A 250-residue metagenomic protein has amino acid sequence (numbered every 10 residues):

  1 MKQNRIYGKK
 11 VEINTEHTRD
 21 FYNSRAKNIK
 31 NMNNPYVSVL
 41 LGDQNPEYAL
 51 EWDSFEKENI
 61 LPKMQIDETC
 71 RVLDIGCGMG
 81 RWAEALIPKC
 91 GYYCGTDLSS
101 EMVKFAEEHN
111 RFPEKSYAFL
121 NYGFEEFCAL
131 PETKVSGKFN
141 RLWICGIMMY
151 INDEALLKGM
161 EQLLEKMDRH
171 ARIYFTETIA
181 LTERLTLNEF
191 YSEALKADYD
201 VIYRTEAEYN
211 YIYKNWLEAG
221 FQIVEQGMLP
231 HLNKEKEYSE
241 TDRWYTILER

Functional and structural regions predicted by a protein language model:
M1-T69, M79-T133, I151-A155, Q162 (+1 more regions): Class I (Rossmann-like) S-adenosyl-L-methionine-dependent methyltransferase catalytic domain, capturing the SAM-binding
T69, K138-F139: Local beta-strand N-terminus motif with an aromatic residue
G76: Conserved S-adenosyl-L-methionine
W143: A conserved beta-strand element that flanks and buttresses the S-adenosyl-L-methionine
G146-Y150: Short catalytic micro-motifs in class I SAM-dependent methyltransferases
